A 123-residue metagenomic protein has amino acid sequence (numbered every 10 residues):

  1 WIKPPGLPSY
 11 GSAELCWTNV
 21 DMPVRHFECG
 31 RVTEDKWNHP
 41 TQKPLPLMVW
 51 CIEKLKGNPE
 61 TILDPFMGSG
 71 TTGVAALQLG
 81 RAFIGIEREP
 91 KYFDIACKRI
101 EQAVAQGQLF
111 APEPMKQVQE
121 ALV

Functional and structural regions predicted by a protein language model:
W1-V123: Class I S-adenosyl-L-methionine
